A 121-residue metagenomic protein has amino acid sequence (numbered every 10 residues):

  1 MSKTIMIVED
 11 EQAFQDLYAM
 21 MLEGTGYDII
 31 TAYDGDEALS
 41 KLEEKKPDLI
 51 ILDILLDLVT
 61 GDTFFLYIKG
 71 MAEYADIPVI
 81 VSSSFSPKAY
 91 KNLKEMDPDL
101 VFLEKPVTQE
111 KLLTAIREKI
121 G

Functional and structural regions predicted by a protein language model:
E9: Conserved acidic carboxylate
Q12-I30, L100: Two-component/phosphorelay signaling modules centered on CheY-like receiver
T31-L49: Acidic, metal-coordinating helix/loop segments flanking the phosphotransfer/catalytic sites of two-component signaling
D34, T60-T63: Acidic catalytic/metal-coordinating carboxylates
D53: Active-site residues of response regulator receiver
D57-L58, P87: The feature encodes the CheY-like receiver
T63, A75, F85-L103, Q109-R117: Alpha4 helix (beta4-alpha4-beta5 surface) of REC/receiver domains from two-component response regulators
